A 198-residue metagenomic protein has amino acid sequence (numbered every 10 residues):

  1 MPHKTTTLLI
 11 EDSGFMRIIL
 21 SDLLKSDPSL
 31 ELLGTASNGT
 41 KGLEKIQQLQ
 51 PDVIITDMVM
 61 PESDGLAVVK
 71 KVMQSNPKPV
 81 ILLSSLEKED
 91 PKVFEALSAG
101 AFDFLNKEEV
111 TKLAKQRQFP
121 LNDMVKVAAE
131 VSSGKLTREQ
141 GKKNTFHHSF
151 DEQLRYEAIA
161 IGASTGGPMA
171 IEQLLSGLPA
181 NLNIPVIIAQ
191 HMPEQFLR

Functional and structural regions predicted by a protein language model:
M1-R198: Strand-loop microenvironment adjacent to phosphate/nucleotide-handling motifs in alpha/beta enzyme folds
